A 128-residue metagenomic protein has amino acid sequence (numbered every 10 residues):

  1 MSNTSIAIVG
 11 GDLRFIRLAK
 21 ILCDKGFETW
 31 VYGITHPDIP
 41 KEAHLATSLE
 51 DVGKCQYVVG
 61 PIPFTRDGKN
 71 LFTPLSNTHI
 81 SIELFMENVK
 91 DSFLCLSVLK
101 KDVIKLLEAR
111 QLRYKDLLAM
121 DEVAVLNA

Functional and structural regions predicted by a protein language model:
S2-T4, D91: Phosphate-coordination loops involved in phosphoryl transfer and adenosine-cofactor binding
T4-R17, L22: Glycine-rich adenosine-cofactor-binding loop
K25-K41: NAD(P)-binding Rossmann-fold cofactor-contacting core
K41-K54: Short acidic low-complexity segments
V58-P61, L96: Redox-cofactor binding/interface segments in oxidoreductases and associated redox assembly factors
I62-D67, K100: Short glycine-rich anion-binding loops that position phosphate/pyrophosphate groups of nucleotides and phosphorylated
T65-H79: Glycine/threonine-rich flexible loop motifs
I80-D121: Rossmann-fold NAD(P)-binding glycine/threonine-rich loop
